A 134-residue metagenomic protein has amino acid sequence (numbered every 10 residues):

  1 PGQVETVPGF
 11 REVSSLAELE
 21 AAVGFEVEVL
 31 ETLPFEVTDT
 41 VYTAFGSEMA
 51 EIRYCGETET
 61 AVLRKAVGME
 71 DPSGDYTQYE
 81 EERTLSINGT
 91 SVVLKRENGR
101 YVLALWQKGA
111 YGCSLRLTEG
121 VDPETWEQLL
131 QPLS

Functional and structural regions predicted by a protein language model:
G2-G109: Short, solvent-exposed recognition patches
G109-S134: Surface-exposed amphipathic alpha-helical segments
